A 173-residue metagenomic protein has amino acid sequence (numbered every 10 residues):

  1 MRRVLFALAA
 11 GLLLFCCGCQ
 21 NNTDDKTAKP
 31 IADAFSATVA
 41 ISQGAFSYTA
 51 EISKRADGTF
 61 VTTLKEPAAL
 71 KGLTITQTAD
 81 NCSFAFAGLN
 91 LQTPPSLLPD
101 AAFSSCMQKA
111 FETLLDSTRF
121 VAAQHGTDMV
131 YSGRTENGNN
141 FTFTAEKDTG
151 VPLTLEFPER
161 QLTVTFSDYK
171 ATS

Functional and structural regions predicted by a protein language model:
M1-V4: Positively charged n-region of N-terminal signal peptides that target proteins for export
L12-T59, A69, K170-S173: N-terminal leader/targeting segments and the immediate start of mature chains
A28-K29, A50-R55, I75-T76, T118-H125 (+1 more regions): Short, exposed beta-strand/loop patches in secreted or surface proteins that constitute
A28-P30, F35, V39, F84-N139: Flexible, processing/modification-adjacent segments and terminal tails in exported/periplasmic/extracellular proteins
Q43-S47, G88, E159: Residue-level detection of beta-strand-connecting loop/turn positions
K54-K109, R160-T163: An acidic-aromatic
V61-E66, L73, F120-S173: Gly/Pro-enriched, hydrophobic low-complexity segments that function as extracytoplasmic propeptides/linkers
